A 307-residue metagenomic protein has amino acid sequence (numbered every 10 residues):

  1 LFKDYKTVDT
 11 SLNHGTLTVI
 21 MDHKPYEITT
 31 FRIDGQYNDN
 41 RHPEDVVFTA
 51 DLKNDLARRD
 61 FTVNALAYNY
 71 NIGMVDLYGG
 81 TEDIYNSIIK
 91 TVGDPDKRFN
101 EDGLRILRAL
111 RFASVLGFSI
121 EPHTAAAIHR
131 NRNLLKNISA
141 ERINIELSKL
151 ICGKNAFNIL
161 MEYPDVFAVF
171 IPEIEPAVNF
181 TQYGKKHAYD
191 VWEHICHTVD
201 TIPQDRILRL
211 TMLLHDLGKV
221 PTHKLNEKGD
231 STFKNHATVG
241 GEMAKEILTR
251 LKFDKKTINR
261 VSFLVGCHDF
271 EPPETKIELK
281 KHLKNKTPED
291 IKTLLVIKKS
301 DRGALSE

Functional and structural regions predicted by a protein language model:
L1-E307: Catalytic cores of the polymerase beta-like nucleotidyltransferase superfamily and closely associated nucleotide
